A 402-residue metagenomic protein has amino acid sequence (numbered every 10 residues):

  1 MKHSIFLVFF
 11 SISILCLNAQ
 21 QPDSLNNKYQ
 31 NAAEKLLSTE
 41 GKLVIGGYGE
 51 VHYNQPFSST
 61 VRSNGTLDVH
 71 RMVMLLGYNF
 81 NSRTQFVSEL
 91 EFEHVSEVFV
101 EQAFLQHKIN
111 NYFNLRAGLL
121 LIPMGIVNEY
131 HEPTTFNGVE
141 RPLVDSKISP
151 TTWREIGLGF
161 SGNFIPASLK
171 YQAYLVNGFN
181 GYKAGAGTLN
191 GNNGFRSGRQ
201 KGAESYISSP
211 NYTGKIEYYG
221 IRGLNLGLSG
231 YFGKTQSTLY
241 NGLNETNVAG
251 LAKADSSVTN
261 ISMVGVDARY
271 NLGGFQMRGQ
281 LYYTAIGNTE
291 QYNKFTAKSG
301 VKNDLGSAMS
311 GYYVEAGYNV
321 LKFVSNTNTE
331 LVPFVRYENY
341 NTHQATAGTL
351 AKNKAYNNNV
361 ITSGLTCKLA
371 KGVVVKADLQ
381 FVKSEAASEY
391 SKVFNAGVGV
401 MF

Functional and structural regions predicted by a protein language model:
M1-S4: Positively charged n-region of N-terminal signal peptides that target proteins for export
F6, F10, C16-E50: N-terminal periplasmic/intermembrane-space "pro-region" immediately following the signal or transit peptide
P22, S59-V61, F104-K108, G227-F402: Outer-membrane beta-barrel pore domains
A33-G181, S208-L226, Y313-N319, V332-F334 (+2 more regions): Outer membrane beta-barrel
N137-P142, G194-R196, T246-A252: Surface-exposed loop/turn segments flanking beta-strands in extracellular/periplasmic regions
T151, A203-P210, S256-N260: Active-site glycine- and acidic-residue-rich loops that bind and position anionic ligands or nucleotide-like cofactors
Y171, N177-F179, L189-S197: A short, charged helix-loop
G194-N241: Loop-centered beta-sheet repeat module
